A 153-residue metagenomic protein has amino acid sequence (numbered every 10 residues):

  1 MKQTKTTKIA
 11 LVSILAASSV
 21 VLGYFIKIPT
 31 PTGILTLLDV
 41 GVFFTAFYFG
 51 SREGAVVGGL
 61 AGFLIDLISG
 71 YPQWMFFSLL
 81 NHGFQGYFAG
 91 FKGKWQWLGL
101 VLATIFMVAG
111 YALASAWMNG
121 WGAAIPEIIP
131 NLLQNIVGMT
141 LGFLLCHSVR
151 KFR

Functional and structural regions predicted by a protein language model:
M1-R153: Loop-helix junctions at membrane interfaces
